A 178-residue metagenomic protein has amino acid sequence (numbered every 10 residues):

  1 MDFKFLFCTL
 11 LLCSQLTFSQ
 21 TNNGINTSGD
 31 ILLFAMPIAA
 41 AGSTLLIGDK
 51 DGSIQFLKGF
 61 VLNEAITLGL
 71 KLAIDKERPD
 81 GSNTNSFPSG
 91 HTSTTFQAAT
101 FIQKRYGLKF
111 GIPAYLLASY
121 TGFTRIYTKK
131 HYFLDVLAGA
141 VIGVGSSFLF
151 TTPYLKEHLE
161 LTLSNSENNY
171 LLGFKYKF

Functional and structural regions predicted by a protein language model:
M1, T17-F18, D49-I54: Residue-level recognition of alpha-helix boundary/capping or hinge positions
D2-L33, T67-L68, L72-S89, S93-F178: Replace "edges of transmembrane helices
M36-S43: Hydrophobic core of alpha-helical transmembrane segments in multi-pass integral membrane proteins
S43, I47-L62: Interfacial segments of alpha-helical transmembrane regions
